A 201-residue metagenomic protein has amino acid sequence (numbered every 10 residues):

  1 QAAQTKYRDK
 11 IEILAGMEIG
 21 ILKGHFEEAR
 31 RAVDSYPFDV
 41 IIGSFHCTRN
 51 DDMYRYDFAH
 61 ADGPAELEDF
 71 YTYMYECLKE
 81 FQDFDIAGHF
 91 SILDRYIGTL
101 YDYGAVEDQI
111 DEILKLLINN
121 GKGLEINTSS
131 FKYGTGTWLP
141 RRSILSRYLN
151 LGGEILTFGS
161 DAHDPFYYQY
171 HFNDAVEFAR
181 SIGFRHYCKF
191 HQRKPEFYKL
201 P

Functional and structural regions predicted by a protein language model:
Q1-N120: Extended substrate/RNA-proximal surfaces in nucleic-acid metabolism proteins
Y101-P201: Charged catalytic cores and adjacent phosphate/nucleic-acid-binding surfaces used for phosphate/nucleic-acid chemistry
